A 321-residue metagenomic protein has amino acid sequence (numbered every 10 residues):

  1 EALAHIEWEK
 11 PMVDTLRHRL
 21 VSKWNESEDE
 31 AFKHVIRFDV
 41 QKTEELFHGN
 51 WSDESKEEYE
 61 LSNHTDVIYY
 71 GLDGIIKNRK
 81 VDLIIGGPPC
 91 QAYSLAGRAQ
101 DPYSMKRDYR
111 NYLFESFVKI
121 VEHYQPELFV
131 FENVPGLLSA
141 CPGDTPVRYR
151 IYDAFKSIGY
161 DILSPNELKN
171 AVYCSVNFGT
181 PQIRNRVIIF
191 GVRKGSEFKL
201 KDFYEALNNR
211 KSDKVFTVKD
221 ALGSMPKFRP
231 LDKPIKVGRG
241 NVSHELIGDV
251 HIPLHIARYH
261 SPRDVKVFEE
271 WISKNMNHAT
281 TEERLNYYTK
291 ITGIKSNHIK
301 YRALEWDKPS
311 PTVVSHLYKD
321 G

Functional and structural regions predicted by a protein language model:
E1-Y124, P135-R148: Core alpha/beta nucleotide-donor-binding catalytic domains of modification enzymes
L3-H5, V35-R37, I162, N170 (+1 more regions): Conserved beta-strand scaffold positions in the cores of enzyme catalytic domains, especially in NTP/NDP-utilizing
I6-E7, E132, S315-H316: Short His-Asn-centered micro-motif
K23, E197-F198, G321: Substrate-binding/catalytic groove segments of enzymes that remodel or degrade extracellular structural polymers
G74-N78, Y93-T292: Class I S-adenosyl-L-methionine
D82, V118, V187, I299 (+1 more regions): Residue-level detector of short, conserved catalytic/binding motifs and their immediate flanks
I85, I188-V192, V314: Short, well-ordered beta-strand micro-motif
V215, Y288-G321: Class I SAM-dependent DNA methyltransferase catalytic core with a primary bias toward cytosine-5 DNMT/HhaI-like enzymes
